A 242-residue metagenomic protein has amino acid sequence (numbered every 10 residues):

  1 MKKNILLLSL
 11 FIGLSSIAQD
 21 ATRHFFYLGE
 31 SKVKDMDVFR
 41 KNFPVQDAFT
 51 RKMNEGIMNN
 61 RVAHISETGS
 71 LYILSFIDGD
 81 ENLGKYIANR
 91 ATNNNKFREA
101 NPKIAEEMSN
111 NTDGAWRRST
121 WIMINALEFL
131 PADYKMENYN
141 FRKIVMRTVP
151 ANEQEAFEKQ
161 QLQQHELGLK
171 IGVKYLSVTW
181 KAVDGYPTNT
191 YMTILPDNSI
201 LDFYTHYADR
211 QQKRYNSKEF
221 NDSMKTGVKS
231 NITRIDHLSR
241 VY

Functional and structural regions predicted by a protein language model:
M1-T22: Bacterial Sec-dependent N-terminal signal peptides
A18-Y242: Short S/T/G/P-rich N-terminal loop/turn motif that feeds into the first structured element of a domain
